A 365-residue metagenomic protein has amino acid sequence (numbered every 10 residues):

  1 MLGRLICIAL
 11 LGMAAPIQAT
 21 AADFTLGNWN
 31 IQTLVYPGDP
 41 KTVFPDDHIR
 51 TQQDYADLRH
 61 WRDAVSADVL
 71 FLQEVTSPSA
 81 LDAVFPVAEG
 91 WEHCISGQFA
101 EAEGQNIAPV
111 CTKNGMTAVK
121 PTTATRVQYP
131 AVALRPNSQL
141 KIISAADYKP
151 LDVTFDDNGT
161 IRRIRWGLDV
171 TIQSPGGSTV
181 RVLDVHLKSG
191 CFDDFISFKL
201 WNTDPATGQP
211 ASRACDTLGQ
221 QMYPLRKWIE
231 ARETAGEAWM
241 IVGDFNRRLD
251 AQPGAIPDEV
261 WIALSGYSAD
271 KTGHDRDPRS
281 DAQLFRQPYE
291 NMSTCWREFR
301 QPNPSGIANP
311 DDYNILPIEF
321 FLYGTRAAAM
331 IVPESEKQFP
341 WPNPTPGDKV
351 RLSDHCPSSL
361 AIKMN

Functional and structural regions predicted by a protein language model:
M1-L5, D244: Positively charged n-region of N-terminal signal peptides that target proteins for export
L5-A14: Bacterial N-terminal signal peptides
I17-T117, T122-Q128, N343-V350, D354-C356 (+1 more regions): N-terminal, active-site-proximal structural segment of metallo-dependent hydrolase catalytic domains
D23-G38, S144-D147, T179-S189, I196 (+1 more regions): Active-site-proximal beta-strand elements of phosphoester/diester hydrolases
L26-I31, W61-D82, V170, V182-H186 (+4 more regions): Active-site beta-strand/loop signature of hydrolases that rely on acidic residues for catalysis
I31-Q53, C191-A214: Acidic/histidine-rich helix-loop elements that form or flank divalent-metal/phosphate-binding sites at the catalytic
V75-G190: Structured beta-strand-rich core segments of catalytic domains in phosphoester-bond hydrolases
N137-D147, F155-R163, T171, K227-M240 (+1 more regions): Metal-dependent phosphoester-hydrolase catalytic domains
